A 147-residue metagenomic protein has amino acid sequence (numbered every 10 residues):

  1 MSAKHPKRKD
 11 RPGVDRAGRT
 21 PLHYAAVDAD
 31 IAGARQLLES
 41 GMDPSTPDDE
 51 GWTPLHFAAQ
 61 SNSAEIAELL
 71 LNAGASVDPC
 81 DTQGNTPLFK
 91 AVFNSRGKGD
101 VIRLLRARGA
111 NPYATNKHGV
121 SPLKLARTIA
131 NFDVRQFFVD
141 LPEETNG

Functional and structural regions predicted by a protein language model:
M1-D28, A32-E39, E143-G147: Intrinsically disordered, low-complexity regulatory segments in ankyrin-centric signaling systems
Y24-A29, F57-S63, K90-K98, L125-N131: Ankyrin repeat A-helix N-terminal signature
D30-L38, S63-L71, R96-R106, F132-D140: Ankyrin repeat structural motif
P112-P142: Leucine-rich solenoid repeat scaffolds
